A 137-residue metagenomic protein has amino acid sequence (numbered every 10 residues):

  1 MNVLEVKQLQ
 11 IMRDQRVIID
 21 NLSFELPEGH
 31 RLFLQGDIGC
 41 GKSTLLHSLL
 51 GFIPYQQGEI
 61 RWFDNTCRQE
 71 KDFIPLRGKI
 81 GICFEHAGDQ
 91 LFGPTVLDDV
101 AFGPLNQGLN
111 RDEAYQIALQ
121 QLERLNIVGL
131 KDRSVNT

Functional and structural regions predicted by a protein language model:
L4, I18-N21: Conserved structural motif at the start of ABC-family nucleotide-binding domains
R16-V17, I74, G129: Short coil-to-beta microelement around the adenine-binding A-loop and adjacent beta1/P-loop entry of ABC ATPase
Q35-D37: The feature captures the beta-strand-to-loop junction immediately N-terminal to the Walker
L50: Helix-to-loop junction immediately C-terminal to a conserved catalytic motif
Y55-Q69, L76: Conserved ABC transporter NBD signature motif
G88, P94-L105, Y115: Short helical segment in ABC ATPase nucleotide-binding domains corresponding to the A-loop/adjacent helical element
D112-K131: Conserved ABC ATPase "signature" region
S134-T137: Conserved ABC ATPase signature
